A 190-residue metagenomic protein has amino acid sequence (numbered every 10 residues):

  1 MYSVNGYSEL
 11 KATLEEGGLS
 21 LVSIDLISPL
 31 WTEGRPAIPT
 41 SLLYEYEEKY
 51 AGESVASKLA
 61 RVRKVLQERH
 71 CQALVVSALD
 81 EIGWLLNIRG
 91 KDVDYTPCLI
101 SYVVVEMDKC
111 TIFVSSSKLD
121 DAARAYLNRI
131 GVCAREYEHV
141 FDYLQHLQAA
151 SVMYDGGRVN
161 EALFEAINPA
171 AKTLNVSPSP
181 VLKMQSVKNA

Functional and structural regions predicted by a protein language model:
M1-I100, V105-V114, R135-A190: Flexible, acidic/His-enriched mid-domain "rim/lid" segments that flank
K118-Y143: Nucleic-acid-processing active sites and adjacent nucleic-acid-binding tracks, predominantly divalent metal-dependent
